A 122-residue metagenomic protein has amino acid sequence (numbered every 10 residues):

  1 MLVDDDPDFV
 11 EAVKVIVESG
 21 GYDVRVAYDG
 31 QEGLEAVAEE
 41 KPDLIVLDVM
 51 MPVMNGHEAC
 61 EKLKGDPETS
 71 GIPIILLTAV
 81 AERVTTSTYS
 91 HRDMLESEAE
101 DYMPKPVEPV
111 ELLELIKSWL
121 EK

Functional and structural regions predicted by a protein language model:
V3-D4, A27, I45: Conserved sequence signature across two-component system core domains
P7-R25: Two-component/phosphorelay signaling modules centered on CheY-like receiver
K14, E58, A81-M103, V110 (+1 more regions): Alpha4 helix (beta4-alpha4-beta5 surface) of REC/receiver domains from two-component response regulators
V26-E35, G56: Helix N-cap/capping motif at the beta->alpha junctions
E35, H57-S70: Short amphipathic alpha-helix used as the core "switch/output" element in two-component signaling
E40-V46: Active-site beta3 strand of CheY-like receiver
M51: Receiver (REC) domain active-site loop signature in two-component systems and cognate sites in sensor histidine kinases
